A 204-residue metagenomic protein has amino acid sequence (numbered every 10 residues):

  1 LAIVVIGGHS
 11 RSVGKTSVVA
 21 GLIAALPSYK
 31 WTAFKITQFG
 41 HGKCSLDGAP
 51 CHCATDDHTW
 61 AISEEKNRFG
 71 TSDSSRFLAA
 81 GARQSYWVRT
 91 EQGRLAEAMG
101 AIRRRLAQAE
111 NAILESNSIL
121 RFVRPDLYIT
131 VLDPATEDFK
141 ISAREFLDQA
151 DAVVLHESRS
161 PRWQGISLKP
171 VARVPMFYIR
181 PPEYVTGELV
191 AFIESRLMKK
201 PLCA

Functional and structural regions predicted by a protein language model:
L1: Phosphate-binding P-loop
V5, K30-F34, T130: Conserved beta-strand elements of the Class I
V5-L22: Glycine-rich phosphate-binding P-loop
G21-T90: N-terminal phosphate/diphosphate-binding loop that engages ATP/GTP or pyrophosphate donors across diverse enzyme folds
C44-D47, A98, R124: Short, well-ordered secondary-structure micro-motifs
W60, R83-Q108: Active-site rim loops that border cofactor/substrate pockets in soluble metabolic enzymes
R104-N111, S116-R196: Conserved catalytic-core segment of NTP-binding enzymes
